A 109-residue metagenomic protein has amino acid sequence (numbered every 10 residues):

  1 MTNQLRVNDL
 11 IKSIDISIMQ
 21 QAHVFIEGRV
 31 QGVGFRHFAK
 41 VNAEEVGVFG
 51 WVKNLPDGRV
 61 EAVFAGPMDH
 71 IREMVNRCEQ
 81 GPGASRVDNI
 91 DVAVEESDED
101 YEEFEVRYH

Functional and structural regions predicted by a protein language model:
T2-H109: Intrinsically disordered, low-complexity, mixed-charge
